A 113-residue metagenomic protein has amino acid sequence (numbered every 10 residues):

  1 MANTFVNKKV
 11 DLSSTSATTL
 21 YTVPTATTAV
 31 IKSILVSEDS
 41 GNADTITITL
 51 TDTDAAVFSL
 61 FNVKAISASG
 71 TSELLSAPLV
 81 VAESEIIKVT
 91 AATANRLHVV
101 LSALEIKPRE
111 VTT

Functional and structural regions predicted by a protein language model:
M1-A29, S33, T90-T113: C-terminal interaction-tip segments
T19, D44, F58-N62, S72 (+1 more regions): Short beta-strand segments
V36-G41, A92: Short solvent-exposed strand-capping/beta-turn motif centered on an Asx-Ser/Thr pair
A43, A82-S84, R96: Extracellular Ig-like/FN3 beta-sandwich strand-entry sites
I46-I48, I87-V89: Hydrophobic beta-strand residues in large extracellular and virion-surface proteins
T47-T51, V100-S102: Beta-strand signatures of extracellular beta-sandwich domains
T51-I86: Intrinsically disordered, low-complexity Pro/Gly/Ser/Thr-rich segments with frequent PxxP/GP/PP motifs and embedded
